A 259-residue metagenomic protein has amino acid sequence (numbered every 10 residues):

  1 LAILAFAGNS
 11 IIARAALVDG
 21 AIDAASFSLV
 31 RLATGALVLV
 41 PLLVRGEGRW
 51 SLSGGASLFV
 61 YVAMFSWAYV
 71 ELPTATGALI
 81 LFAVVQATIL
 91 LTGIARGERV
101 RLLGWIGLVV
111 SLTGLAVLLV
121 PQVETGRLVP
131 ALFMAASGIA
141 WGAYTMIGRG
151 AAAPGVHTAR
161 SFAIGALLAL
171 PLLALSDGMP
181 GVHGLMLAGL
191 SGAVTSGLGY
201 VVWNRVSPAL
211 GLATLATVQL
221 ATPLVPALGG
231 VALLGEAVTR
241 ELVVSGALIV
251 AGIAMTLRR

Functional and structural regions predicted by a protein language model:
L1-S26, A56, V60-M64, V109 (+3 more regions): Glycine-/small-residue-enriched transmembrane alpha-helix faces in small-molecule transporters and effluxers
A2-I3, G35-L39, T88-L90, I94 (+4 more regions): Transmembrane alpha-helical segments that form core, pore/gating elements of small-molecule transporters/exporters
A5, V40, G46-F82, L90 (+2 more regions): Specific transmembrane alpha-helical segments of multi-pass solute transporters/efflux pumps, especially DMT/EamA
A16, F27, A68, I94-G97 (+5 more regions): Hydrophobic/aromatic residues within transmembrane alpha-helices of multi-pass small-molecule transporters
G20-L29, E47, V120-A140, A174-L190 (+1 more regions): Juxtamembrane helix-entry segments on the extracytoplasmic side of multipass membrane proteins
S26-T34, L58-F59, S66-R99, S137 (+1 more regions): Specific alpha-helical transmembrane segments that line the substrate/conduction pathway and gating interfaces
L39, L58, V100-V120, S137 (+2 more regions): Hydrophobic transmembrane alpha-helices of multi-pass small-molecule transport proteins
G77-V84, I147-A166, S196-A232: Helix-helix packing/entry segments at the starts of transmembrane helices
